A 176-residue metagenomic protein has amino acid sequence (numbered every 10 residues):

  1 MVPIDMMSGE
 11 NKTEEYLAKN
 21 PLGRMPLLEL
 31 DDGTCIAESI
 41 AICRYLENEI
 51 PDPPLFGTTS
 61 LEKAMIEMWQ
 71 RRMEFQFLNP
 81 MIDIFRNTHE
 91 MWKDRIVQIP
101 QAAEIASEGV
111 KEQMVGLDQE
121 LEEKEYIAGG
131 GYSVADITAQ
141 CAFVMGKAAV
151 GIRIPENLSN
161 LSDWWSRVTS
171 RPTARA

Functional and structural regions predicted by a protein language model:
M1-E104: GST-like domain detector, emphasizing the conserved glutathione-binding G-site in the N-terminal thioredoxin-like
L17, A64-E67, T138, S162 (+1 more regions): Generic structural signal for individual residues within well-ordered alpha-helical segments across diverse proteins
P26-E29, I127, R175: Short beta-strand(s) of the beta-wing in winged-helix/HTH DNA-binding folds
Q70-S170: GST-like fold's C-terminal all-alpha helical module
S170-A176: Charged/polar, low-hydrophobicity segments characteristic of intrinsically disordered regions and flexible loops
